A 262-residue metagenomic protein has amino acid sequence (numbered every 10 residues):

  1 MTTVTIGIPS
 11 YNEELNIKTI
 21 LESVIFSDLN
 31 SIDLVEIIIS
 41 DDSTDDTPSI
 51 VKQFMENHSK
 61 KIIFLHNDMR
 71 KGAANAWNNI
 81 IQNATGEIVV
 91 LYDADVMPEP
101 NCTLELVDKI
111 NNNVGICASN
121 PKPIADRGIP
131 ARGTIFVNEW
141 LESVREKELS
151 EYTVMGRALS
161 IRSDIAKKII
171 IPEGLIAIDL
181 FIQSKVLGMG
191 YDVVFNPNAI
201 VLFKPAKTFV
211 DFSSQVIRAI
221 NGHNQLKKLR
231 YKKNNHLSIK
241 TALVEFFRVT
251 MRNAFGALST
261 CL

Functional and structural regions predicted by a protein language model:
T3-T5, E36, F181: Cell-envelope/extracellular polymer assembly enzymes that use nucleotide-activated donors
E22-L34: Short, acidic, metal-binding catalytic loop of nucleotide-sugar glycosyltransferases
S23, S40-S49, M69, V96: A conserved acidic beta->alpha catalytic loop
D46, A94-D108: Acidic donor-binding/catalytic loop of UDP-sugar-dependent glycosyltransferases, especially processive GT2
L65, G72-N75, L106-K167, S213 (+1 more regions): Long helical/loop segments within the catalytic core of UDP-sugar-dependent glycosyltransferases, especially the large
N67-A84, F181: Glycine-rich, basic loop-to-helix element that forms the pyrophosphate-binding segment of sugar-nucleotide handling
V89: Short aromatic/hydrophobic "clamp" motif used to bind/position activated sugar donors
I110, I116-N138, P172-K240: Catalytic donor/gating beta->alpha subdomain of glycosyltransferases that bind UDP-sugars
